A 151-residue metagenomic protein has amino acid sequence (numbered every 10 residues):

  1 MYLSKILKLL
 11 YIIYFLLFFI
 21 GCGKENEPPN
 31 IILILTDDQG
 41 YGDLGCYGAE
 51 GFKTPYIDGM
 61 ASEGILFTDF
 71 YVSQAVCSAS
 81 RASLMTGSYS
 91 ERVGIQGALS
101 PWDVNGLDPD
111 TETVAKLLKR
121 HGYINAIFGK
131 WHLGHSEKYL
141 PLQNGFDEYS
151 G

Functional and structural regions predicted by a protein language model:
Y2-K5, C22-G151: Formylglycine-dependent sulfatase
L10-F18: Bacterial N-terminal signal peptides
